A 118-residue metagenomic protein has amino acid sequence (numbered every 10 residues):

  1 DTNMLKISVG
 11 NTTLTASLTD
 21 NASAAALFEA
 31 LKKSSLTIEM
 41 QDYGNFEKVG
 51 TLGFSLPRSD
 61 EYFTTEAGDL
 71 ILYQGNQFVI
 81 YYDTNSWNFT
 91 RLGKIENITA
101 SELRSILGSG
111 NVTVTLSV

Functional and structural regions predicted by a protein language model:
D1-T12: N-terminal low-complexity, Pro/Thr/Ser-rich intrinsically disordered segments that act as propeptides or flexible
K6-S8, S17, L72, V79: Soluble periplasmic/extracytoplasmic beta-strand elements of cell-envelope proteins
T12-L14, Y43: Bulky hydrophobic/aromatic packing residues
L14-N21: Short, contiguous acidic and Ser/Thr-rich linear segments
A16, F28-E29: Beta-strand cores of secreted/periplasmic/IMS beta-sandwich domains, seen most often in copper-related folds
N21-F28, F46-V49: Extracytoplasmic/secreted envelope proteins and their assembly/folding machinery, especially bacterial periplasmic
K32-V118: Glycine-rich active-site loops that engage anionic ligands at enzyme catalytic sites
